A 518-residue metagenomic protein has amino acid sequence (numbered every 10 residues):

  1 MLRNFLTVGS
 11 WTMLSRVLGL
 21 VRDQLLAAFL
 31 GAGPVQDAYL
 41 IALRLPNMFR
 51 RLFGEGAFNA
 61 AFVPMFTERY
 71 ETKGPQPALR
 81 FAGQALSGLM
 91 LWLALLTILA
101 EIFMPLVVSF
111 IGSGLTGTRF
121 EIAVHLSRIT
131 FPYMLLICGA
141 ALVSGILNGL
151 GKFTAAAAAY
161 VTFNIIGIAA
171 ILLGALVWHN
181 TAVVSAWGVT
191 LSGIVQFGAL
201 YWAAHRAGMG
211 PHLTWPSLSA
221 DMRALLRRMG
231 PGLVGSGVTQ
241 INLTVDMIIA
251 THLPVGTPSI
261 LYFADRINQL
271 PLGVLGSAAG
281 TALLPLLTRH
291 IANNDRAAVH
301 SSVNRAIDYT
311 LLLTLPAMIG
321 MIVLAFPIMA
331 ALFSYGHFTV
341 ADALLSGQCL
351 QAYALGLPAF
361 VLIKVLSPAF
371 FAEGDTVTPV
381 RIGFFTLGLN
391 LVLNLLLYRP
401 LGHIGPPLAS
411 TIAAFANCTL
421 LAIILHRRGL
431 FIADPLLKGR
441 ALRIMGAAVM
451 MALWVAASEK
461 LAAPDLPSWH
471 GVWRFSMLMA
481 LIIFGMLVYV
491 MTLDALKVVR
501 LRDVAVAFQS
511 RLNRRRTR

Functional and structural regions predicted by a protein language model:
M1-R518: Membrane-embedded alpha-helical bundles of multi-pass transporters/translocases, especially carrier/permease families
